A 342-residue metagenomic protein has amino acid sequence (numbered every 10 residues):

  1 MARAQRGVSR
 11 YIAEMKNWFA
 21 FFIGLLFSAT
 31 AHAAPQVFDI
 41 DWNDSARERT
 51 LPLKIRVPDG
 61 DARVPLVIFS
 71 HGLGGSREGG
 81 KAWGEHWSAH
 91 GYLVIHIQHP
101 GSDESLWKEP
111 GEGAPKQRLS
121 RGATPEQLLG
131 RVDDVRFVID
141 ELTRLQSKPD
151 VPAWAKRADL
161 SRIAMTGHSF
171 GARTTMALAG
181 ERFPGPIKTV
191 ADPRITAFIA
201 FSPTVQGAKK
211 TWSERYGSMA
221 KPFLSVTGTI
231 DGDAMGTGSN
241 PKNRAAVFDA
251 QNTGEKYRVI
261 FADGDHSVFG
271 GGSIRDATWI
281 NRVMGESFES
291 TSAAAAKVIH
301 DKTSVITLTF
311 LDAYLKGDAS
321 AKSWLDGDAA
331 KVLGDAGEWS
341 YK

Functional and structural regions predicted by a protein language model:
A20-S28: Bacterial N-terminal signal peptides
H32-V57, K342: A domain-start/cap signature at the N-terminus of enzymes
A46-A158: Serine-hydrolase catalytic machinery in alpha/beta-hydrolase-like enzymes
F69-L73, H168-S169, P203, G228: Glycine-rich His-Gly loop
V138-M219: Primarily recognizes the serine-hydrolase "nucleophile elbow" in alpha/beta-hydrolase and SGNH/GDSL folds
I187-H266: The feature captures the conserved acid-bearing segment of alpha/beta-hydrolase catalytic domains
A262-S267, G272-K342: Alpha/beta-hydrolase-fold serine-hydrolase catalytic core, especially in secreted/extracellular enzymes
